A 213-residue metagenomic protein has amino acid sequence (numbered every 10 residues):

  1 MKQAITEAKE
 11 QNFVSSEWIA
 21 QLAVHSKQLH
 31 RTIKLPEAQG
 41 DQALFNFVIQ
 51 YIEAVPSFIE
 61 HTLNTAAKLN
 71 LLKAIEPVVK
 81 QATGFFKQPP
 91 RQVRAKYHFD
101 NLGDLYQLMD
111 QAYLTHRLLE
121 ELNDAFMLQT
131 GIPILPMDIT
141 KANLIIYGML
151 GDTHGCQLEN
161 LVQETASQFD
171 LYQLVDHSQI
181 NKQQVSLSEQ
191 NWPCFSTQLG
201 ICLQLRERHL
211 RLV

Functional and structural regions predicted by a protein language model:
M1-P77, E120-V213: Terminal, membrane-proximal amphipathic helices and intrinsically disordered targeting/regulatory segments
L63, F85, F99-L102, Q111 (+1 more regions): Aromatic-enriched hydrophobic runs in primary sequence
E76-K80, H98-I132: Membrane-interface alpha-helices
V78-Q88: Immediate flanking context of iron-sulfur cluster ligation sites
V93: Phosphoinositide-dependent membrane-docking surfaces
